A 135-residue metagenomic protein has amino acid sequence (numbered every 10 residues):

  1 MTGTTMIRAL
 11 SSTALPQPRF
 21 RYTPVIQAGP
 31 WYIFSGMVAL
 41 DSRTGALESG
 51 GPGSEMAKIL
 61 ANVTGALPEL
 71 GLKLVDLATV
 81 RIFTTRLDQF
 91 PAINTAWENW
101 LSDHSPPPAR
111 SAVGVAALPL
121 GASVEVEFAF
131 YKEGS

Functional and structural regions predicted by a protein language model:
M1-A61, G65-A78, T84-S135: N-terminal presequence-like segments and the immediate start of the first folded domain
